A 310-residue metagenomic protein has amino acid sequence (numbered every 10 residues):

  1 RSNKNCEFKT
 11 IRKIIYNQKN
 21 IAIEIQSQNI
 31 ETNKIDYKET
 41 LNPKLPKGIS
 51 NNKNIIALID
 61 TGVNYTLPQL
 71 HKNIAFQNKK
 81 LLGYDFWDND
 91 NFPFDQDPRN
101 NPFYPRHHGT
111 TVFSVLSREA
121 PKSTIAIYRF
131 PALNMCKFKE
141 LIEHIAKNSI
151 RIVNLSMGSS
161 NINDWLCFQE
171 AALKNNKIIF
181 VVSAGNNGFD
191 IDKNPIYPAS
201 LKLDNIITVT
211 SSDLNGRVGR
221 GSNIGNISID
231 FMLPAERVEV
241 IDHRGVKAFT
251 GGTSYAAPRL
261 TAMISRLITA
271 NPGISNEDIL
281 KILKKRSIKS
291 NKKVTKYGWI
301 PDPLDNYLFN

Functional and structural regions predicted by a protein language model:
R1-I55, P68-Q69, G298, P303-N310: Protease zymogen maturation seam
E39-S123, E140-I152, N215, S290-N291: Active-site core segment of subtilase-fold serine proteases
P46-K47, F103-Y104, N187, G219-N223 (+1 more regions): Short Gly/Pro-enriched turn/cap motifs at secondary-structure boundaries
A57-I59, Y84, A126-Y128, V181 (+1 more regions): Hydrophobic/aromatic beta-strand patches that form the interior of the parallel beta-sheet core in alpha/beta enzyme
D60, I196-T269, G273: Extracellular S/T/G-rich loop segment that most often corresponds to the catalytic His/Ser-adjacent loop
P68, K72-K79, Q169-A172, Y197-S200 (+1 more regions): Glycine-rich, phosphate-binding/catalytic loops in enzymes
H107, T111, E119, S123 (+3 more regions): Substrate-binding/access-modulating region of protease and related hydrolase catalytic domains
I150-M157, N163, I178, N205-T208 (+1 more regions): C-terminal subdomain of the subtilisin-like protease fold in secreted/lumenal serine endopeptidases
